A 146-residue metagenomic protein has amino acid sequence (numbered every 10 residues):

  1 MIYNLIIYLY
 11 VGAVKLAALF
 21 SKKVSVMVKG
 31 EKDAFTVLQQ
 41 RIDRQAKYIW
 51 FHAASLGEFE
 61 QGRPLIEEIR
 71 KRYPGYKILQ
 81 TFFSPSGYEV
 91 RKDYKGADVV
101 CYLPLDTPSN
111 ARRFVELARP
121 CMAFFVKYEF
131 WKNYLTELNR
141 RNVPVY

Functional and structural regions predicted by a protein language model:
M1-Y8, G12-K15, L19: Low-complexity, intrinsically disordered, cysteine-poor segments enriched in small/polar and charged residues
K15, L19-Y146: Active-site and donor-binding regions of nucleotide-sugar-utilizing enzymes
